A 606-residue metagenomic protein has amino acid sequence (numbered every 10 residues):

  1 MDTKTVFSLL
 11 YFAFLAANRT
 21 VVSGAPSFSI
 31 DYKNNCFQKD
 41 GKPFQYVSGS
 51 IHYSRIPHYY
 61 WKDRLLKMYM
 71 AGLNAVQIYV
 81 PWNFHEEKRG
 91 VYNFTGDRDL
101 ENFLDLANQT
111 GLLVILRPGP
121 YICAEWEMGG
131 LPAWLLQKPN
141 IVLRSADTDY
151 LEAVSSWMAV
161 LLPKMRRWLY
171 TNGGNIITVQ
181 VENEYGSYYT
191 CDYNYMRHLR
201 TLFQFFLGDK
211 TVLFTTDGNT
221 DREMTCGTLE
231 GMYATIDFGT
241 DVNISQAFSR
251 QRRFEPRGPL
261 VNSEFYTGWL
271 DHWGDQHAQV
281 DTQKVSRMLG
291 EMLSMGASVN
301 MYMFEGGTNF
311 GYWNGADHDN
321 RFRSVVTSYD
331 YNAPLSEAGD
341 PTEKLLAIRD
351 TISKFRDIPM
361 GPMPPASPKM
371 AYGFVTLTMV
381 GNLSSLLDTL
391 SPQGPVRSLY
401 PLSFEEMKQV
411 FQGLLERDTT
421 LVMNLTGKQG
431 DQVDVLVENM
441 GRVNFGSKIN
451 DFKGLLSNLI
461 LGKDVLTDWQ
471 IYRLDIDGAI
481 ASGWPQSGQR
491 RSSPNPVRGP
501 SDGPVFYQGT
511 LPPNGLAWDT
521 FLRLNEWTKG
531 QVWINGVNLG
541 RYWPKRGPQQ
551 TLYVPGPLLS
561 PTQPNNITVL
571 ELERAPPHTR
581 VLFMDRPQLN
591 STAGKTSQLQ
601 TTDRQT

Functional and structural regions predicted by a protein language model:
D2, V154-R166, N172-V181, G186-Y188 (+6 more regions): Carbohydrate-binding surfaces of carbohydrate-active enzymes
T3-G24: Cleavable N-terminal signal peptides of Sec/SRP-targeted secreted and luminal proteins
P26-Y59, L66-M70, D99-N102, E127-A159 (+3 more regions): Extended substrate-binding grooves/exosites of carbohydrate-active enzymes
Y60-E127, R200-T211: Aromatic-lined substrate-binding rim segments of carbohydrate-active enzymes
G96-L116, K138-I176, L202: An active-site-proximal structural segment forming one wall of the substrate-binding cleft that immediately precedes
G173-R253, R257: Gly/Pro-rich turn-and-neighbor structural signature
F322, K344, Q409-G430, W518-D519 (+1 more regions): A cross-kingdom feature marking solvent-exposed beta-strand/loop segments within repeated, beta-rich binding/scaffold
E405, Q409, V433, L511-N535 (+2 more regions): Aromatic-lined ligand-binding clefts that engage carbohydrates, nucleic acids, or primary amines
